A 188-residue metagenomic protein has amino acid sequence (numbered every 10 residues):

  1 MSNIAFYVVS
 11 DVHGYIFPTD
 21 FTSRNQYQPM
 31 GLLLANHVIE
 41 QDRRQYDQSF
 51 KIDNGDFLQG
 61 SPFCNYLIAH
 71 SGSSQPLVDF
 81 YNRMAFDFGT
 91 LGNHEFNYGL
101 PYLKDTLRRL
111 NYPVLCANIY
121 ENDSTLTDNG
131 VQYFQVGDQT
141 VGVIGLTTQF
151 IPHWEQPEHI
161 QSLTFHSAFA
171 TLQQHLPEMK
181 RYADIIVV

Functional and structural regions predicted by a protein language model:
M1-V188: Acidic, metal/ion-coordinating pockets
